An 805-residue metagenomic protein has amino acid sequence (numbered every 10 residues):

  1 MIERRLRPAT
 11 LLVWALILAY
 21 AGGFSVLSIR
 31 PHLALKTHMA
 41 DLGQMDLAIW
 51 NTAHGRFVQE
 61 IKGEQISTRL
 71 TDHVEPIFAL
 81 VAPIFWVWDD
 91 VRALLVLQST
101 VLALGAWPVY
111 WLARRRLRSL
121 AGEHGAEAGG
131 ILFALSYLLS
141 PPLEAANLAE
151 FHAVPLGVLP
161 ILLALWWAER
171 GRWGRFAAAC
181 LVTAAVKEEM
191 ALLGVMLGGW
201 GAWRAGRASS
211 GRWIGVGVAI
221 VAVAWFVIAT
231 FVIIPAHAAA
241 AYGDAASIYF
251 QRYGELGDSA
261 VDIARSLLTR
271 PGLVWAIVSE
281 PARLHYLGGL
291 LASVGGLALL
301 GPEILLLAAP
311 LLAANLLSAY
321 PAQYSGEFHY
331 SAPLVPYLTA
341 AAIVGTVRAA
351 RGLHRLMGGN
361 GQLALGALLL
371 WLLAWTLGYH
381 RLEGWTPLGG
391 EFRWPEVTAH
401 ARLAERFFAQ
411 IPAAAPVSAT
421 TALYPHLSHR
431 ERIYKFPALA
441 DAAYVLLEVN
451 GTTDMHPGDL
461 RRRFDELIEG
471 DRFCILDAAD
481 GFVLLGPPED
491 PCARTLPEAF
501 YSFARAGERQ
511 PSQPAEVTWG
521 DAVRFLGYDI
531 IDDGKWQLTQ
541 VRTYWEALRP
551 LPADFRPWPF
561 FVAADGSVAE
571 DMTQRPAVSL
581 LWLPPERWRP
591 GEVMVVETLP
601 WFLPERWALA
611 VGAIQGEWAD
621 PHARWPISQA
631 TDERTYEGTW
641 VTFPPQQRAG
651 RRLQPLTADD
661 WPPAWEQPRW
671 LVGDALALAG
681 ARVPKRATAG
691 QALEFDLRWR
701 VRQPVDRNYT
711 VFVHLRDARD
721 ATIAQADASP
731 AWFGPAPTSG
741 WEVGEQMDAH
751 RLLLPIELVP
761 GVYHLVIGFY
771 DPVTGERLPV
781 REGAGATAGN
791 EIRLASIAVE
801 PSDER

Functional and structural regions predicted by a protein language model:
M1, L193-V223: Perimembrane helix-loop-helix junctions
L12-A21, H124-A128, A219-V223, A349-G384: Signature aromatic-anchored transmembrane alpha helix within multi-pass, membrane-resident enzymes that catalyze glycan
G23, L27, A34-T37, T52 (+5 more regions): Membrane-lumen/periplasm interface segments of specific transmembrane helices in polyprenyl phosphate-linked
R92-L120, L163: Transmembrane-helix motifs of polytopic, lipid-linked glycan transferases
P108-W111, N147, P155-C180: Specific aromatic-rich, kink-prone transmembrane helix
G130-P141, C180, A184: Short helix- or helix-capping micro-motifs that position conserved polar/aromatic residues at function-defining sites
L192, L306-R355: Hydrophobic/aromatic-rich transmembrane helices and adjacent perimembrane loops
T398-A422, H426-L427, E431-R805: C-terminal luminal/periplasmic domains and tails of membrane-associated envelope-modifying transferases
